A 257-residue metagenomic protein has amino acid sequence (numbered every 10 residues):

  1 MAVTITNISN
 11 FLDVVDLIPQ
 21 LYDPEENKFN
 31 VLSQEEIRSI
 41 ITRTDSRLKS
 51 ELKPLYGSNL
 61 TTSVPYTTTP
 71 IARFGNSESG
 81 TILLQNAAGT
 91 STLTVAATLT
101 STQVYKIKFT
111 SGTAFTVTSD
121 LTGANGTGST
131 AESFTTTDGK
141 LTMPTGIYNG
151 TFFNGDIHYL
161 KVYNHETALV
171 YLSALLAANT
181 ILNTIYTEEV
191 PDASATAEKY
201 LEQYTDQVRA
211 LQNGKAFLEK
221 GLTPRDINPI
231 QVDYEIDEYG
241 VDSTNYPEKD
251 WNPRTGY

Functional and structural regions predicted by a protein language model:
M1-R73, D156-L169, T184, P224-Y257: Conserved short "hinge" loops at termini or chain/domain junctions
P70-V162: Extended, beta-strand-rich, solvent-exposed assembly scaffolds of outer structural proteins
A131, Y186-T187, Q207-F217: Short loop/turn hinge sites at secondary-structure boundaries
T167-I181: Elongated alpha-helical scaffolds
I181-D192: Short helix-capping/linker segments at secondary-structure and domain boundaries
P191-Q212: Short secondary-structure subsegments characteristic of cysteine-rich extracellular domains
A216-R225: Acidic-leaning, charged glycine-interspersed low-complexity segments
